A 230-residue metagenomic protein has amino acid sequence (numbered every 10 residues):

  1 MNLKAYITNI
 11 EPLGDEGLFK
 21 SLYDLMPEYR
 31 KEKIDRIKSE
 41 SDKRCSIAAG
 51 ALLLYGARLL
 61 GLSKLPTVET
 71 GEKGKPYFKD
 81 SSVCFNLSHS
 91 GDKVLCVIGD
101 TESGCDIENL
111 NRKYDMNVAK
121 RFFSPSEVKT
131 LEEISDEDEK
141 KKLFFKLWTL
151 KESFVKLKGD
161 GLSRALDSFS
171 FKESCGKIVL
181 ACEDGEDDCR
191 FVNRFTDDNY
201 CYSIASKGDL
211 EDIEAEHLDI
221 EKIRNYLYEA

Functional and structural regions predicted by a protein language model:
M1-A230: Core catalytic alpha/beta fold that binds nucleotide/phospho-ligands
